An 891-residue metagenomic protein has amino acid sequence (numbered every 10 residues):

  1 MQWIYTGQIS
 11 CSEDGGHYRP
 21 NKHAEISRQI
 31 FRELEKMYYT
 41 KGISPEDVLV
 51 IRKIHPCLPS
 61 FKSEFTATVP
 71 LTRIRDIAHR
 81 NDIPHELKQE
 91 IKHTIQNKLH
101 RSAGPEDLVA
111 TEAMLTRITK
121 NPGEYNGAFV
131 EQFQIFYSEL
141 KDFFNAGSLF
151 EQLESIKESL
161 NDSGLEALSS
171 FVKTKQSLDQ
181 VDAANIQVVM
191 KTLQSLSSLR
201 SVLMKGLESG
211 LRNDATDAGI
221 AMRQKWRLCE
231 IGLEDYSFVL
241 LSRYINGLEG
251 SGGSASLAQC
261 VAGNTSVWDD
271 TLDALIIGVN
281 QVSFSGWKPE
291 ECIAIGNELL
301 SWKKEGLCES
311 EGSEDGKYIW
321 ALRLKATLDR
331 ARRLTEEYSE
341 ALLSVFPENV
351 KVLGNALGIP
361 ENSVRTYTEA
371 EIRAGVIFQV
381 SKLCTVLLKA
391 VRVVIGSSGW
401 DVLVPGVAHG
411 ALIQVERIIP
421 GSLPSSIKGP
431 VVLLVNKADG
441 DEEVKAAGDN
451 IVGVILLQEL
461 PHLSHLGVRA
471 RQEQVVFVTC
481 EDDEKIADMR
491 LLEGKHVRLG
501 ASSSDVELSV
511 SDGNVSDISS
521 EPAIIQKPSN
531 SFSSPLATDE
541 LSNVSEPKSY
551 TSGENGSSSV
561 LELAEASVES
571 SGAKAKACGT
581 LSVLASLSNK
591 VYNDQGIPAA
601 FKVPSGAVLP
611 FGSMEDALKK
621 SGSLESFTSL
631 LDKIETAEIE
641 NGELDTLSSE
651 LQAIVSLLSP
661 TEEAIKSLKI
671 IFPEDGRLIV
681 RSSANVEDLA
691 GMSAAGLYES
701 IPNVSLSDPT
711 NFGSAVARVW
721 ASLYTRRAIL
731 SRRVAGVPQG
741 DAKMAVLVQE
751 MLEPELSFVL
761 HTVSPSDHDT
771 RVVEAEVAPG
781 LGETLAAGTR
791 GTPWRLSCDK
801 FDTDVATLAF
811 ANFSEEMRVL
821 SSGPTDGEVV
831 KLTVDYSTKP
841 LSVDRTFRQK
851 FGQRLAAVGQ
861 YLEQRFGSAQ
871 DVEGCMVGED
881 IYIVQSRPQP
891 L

Functional and structural regions predicted by a protein language model:
M1-P360, Y367, A408-I418, N436 (+7 more regions): N-terminal beta-alpha lobe that positions the nucleotide/phosphoryl donor in ATP/NTP-coupled carboxylate activation
N349, L353-I418: Long, charge-dense accessory insertions within large macromolecular proteins
V376-V394, P702, D708-D802: NTP-handling and nucleic-acid-processing catalytic cores
A411-D483: Extracellular/luminal Protease-associated
K437, Q458-L460, A684, E750-L752 (+4 more regions): Short, flexible loop/turn elements at secondary-structure junctions
V468-E473, V583-L584, S766-D767: Alpha-helix C-terminal capping segments
A501-D505, S764-D769, D799-F801, M876-D880: Short acidic-glycine loop/turn motifs at beta-strand connectors
E776-D871, C875-G878: Conserved catalytic alpha/beta cores of large enzymes that bind or transform nucleotide phosphates and polynucleotides
